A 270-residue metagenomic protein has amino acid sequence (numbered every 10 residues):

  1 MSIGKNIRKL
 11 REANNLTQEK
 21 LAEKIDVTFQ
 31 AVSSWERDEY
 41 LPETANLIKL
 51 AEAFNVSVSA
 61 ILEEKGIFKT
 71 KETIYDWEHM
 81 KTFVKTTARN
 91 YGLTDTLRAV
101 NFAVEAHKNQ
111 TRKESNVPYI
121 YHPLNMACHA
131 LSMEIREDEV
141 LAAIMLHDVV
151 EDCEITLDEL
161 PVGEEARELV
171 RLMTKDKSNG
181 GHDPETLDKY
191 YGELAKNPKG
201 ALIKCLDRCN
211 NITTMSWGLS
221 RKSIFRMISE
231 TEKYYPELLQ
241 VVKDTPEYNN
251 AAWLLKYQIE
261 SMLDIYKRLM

Functional and structural regions predicted by a protein language model:
K5-K20, K24: Short basic helix-loop element that most often maps to the first helix and adjoining turn of HTH DNA-binding modules
T17, T28-A31, E43, S57: Short coil turns linking two alpha-helices in DNA-binding domains
L21-A22, L50, L160: Short alpha-helical "recognition helix" segments of helix-turn-helix
D26, A45-A60: DNA major-groove recognition helix of helix-turn-helix/homeodomain DNA-binding modules
D26-L41, E63-G66: Recognition helix of helix-turn-helix/homeodomain-like DNA-binding domains that insert into the DNA major groove
F68-M270: Active-site helical microenvironments for divalent-metal-assisted chemistry
